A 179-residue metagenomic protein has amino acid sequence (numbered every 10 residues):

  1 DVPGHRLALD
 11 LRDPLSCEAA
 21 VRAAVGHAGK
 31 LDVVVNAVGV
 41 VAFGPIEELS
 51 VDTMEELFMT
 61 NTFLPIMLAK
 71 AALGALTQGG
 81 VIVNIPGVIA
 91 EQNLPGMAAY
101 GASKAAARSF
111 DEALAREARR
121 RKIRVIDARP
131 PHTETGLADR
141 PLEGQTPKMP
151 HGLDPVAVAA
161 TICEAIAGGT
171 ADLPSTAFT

Functional and structural regions predicted by a protein language model:
L9-A19, V51: The beta1-alpha1 cofactor-binding region of Rossmann-like NAD(H)/NADP(H)-dependent oxidoreductases
A37-A42: Conserved NAD(P)H cofactor-binding loop of Rossmann-fold oxidoreductase domains
P45-I46, T53-E55: Substrate-binding pocket helix/loop in short-chain dehydrogenase/reductase
E47, L94-A98: Active-site loop immediately N-terminal to the catalytic Tyr-X3-Lys motif of short-chain dehydrogenase/reductase
A69, S103: Active-site helix of classical SDR
G87: Residue(s) in the substrate-gating loop at a strand-loop-helix junction that position the organic substrate next
D127-A128, E143-T179: C-terminal helical subdomain
